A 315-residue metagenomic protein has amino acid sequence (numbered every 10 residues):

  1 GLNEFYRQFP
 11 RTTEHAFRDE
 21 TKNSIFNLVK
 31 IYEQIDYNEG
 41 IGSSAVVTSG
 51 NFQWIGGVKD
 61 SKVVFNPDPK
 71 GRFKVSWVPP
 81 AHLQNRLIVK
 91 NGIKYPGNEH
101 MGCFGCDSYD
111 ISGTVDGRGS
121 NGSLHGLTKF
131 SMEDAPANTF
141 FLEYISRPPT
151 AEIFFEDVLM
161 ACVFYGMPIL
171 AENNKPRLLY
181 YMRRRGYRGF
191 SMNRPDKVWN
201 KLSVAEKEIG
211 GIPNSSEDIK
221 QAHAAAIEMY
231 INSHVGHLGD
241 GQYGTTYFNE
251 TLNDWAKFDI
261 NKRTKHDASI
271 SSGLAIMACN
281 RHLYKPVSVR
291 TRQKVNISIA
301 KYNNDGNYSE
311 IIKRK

Functional and structural regions predicted by a protein language model:
G1-N193, S233-K315: RNase H-like, metal-dependent nuclease domains and their acidic two-metal-ion catalytic environment used
S191-G236: Short alpha-helix plus adjacent loop in nuclease-associated cores
